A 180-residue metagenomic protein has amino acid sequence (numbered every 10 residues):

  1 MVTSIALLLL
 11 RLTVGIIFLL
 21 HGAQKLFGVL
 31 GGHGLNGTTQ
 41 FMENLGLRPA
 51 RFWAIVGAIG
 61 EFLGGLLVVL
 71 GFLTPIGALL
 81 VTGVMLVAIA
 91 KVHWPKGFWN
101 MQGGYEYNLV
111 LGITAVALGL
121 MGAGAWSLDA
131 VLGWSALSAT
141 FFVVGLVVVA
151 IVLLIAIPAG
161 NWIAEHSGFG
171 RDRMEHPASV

Functional and structural regions predicted by a protein language model:
M1-L30, R51, T74-V180: Extended, low-polarity transmembrane helix blocks
G28-W53: Membrane-interface interhelical connector segments
F41, G64, G83-V87: Hydrophobic alpha-helical segments within and immediately flanking transmembrane helices of multi-pass membrane proteins
F52-G60: Short hydrophobic alpha-helical membrane-embedded segments
I59-V68, V92-H93: Hydrophobic, membrane-inserted alpha-helices
V68-T74: Transmembrane alpha-helical segments of multipass membrane enzymes and assembly factors that act on membrane-embedded
